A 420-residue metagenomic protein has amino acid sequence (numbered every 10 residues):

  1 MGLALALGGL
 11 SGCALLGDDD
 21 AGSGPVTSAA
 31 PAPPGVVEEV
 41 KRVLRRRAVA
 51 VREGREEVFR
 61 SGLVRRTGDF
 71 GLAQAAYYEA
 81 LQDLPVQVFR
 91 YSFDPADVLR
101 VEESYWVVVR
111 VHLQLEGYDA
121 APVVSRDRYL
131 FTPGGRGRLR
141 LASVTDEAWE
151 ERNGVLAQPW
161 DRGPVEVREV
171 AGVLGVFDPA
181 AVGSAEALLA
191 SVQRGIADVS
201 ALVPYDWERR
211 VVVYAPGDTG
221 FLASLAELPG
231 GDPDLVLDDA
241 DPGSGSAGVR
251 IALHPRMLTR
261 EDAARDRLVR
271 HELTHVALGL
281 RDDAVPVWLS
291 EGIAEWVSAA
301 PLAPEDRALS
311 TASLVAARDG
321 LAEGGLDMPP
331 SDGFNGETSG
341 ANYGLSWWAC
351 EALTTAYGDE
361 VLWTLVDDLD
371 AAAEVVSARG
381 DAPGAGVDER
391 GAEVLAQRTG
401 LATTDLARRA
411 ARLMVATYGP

Functional and structural regions predicted by a protein language model:
M1-L3: N-terminal export leaders
G9-G12: C-terminal motif of bacterial Sec signal peptides marking the signal peptidase cleavage site
A14-E53: Short, low-complexity N-terminal intrinsically disordered segments enriched in polar/charged residues
E56-E102: Short solvent-exposed beta->alpha transition segments
S61-F70, A75-A76, W207-A226, A294: Acidic helix-start/capping segments at beta-turn-to-alpha-helix junctions
W106, L115-P164: Short beta-strand edge/turn micro-motifs at domain boundaries
E169-P286, A317, R390: Juxtacatalytic substrate-recognition/specificity segment
D238-G248, A264, L268, D282-P420: Acidic/His/Gly-enriched intrinsically disordered linker/tail segments that often contain short helix/coil "MoRF-like"
